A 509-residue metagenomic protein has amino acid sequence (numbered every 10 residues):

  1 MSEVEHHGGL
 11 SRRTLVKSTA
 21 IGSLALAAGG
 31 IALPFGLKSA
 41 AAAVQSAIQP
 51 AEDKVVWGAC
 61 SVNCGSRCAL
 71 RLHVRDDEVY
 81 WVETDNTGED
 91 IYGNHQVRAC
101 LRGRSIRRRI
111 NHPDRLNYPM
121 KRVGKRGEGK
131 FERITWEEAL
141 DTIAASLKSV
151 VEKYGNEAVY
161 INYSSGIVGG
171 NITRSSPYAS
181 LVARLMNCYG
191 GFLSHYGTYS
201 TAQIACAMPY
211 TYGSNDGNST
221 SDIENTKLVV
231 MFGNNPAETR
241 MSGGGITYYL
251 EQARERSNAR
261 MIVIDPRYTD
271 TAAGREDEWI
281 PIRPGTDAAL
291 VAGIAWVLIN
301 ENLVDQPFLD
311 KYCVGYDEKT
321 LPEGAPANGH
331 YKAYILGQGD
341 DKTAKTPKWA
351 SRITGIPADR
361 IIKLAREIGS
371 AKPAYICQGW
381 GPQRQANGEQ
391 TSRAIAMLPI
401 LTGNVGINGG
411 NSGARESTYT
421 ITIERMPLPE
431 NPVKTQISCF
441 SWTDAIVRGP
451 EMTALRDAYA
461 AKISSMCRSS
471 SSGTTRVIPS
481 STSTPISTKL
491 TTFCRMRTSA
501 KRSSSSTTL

Functional and structural regions predicted by a protein language model:
S2-L303, G329: N-terminal export/assembly segments and adjacent metallocofactor-ligating motifs of anaerobic energy-metabolism
S105, K121, K148, E152 (+6 more regions): Generic secondary-structure signature for well-ordered alpha-helical cores
Y154-A158, V304-D310, Y375, G406-G413: Flexible, glycine/charged-enriched surface loops at secondary-structure junctions
N162-I172, W349-I353, G379-A386, S417-Y419: Conserved short loop/turn motifs at secondary-structure junctions
D222-E224, I368-G369, A460, S472-T474: Extracellular/periplasmic catalytic domains that process cell-envelope and extracellular macromolecules
R260, R267-A371: Long, well-ordered, tryptophan-enriched scaffold segments
D359, I368-Y459: A glycine-rich, hydrophobic/aromatic-adjacent loop/helix-cap motif
D457-T491: C-terminal, low-complexity/hydrophilic appendages and adjacent surface loops of extracellular/periplasmic anionic
